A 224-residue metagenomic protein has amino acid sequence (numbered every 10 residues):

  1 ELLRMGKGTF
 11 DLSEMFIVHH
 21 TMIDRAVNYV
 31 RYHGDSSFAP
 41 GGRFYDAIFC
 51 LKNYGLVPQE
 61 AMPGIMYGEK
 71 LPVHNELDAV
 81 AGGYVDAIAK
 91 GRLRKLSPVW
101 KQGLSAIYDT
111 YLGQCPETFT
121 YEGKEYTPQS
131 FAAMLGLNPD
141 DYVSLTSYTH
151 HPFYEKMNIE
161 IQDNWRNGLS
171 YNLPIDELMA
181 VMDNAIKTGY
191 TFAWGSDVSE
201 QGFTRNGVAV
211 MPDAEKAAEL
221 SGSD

Functional and structural regions predicted by a protein language model:
L2-L220, D224: Catalytic-core signature of thiol
